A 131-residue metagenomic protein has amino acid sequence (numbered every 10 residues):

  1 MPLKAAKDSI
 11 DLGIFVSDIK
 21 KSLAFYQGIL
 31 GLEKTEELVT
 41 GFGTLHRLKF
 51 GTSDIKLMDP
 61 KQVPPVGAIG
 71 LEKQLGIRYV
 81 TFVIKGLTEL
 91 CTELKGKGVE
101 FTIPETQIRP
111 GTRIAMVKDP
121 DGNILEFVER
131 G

Functional and structural regions predicted by a protein language model:
M1-I10, E33-T81, T92-K118, R130-G131: Vicinal oxygen chelate
L12-I14: Conserved hydrophobic beta-strand within the GNAT/NAT acetyltransferase core sheet that lines the active-site cleft
V16-I19: Conserved beta-strand-loop-alpha-helix junction that forms the acyl-donor binding cleft
K21, L87-L90: Short, conserved charged micro-motifs
S22-Q27, L94, G122: Conserved active-site tyrosine of GNAT-family acetyltransferases
I124-F127: Short glycine-/small-residue motifs
